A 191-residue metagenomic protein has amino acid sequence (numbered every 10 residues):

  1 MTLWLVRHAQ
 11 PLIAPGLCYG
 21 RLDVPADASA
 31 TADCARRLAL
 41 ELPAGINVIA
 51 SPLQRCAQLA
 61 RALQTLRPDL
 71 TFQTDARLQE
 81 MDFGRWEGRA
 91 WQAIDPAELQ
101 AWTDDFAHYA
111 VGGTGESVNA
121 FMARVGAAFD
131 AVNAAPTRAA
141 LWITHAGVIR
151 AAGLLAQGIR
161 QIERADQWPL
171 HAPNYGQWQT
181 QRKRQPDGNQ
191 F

Functional and structural regions predicted by a protein language model:
T2-R67: Active-site-proximal alpha-helix that buttresses catalytic centers in soluble enzyme cores
L3-W4, I46, P136-A146: Generic beta-sheet signal
L12, R55-A57, E80-M81, V148-A151: Short, active-site-adjacent cap segments at secondary-structure transitions
A14-C18, G84-G88, L154-L155: Short aromatic-enriched loop/helix-cap "lid" or pocket-rim segments at secondary-structure transitions that line
A50-S51, A123, I143-T144: Short beta-strand scaffold positions
L66-R124: Phosphate-handling substructures
A146-R150, Q179-R182: GST superfamily/GST-like fold recognition
Q157-F191: Domain-level recognition of soluble alpha/beta enzyme cores, biased toward histidine phosphatases/phosphomutases
